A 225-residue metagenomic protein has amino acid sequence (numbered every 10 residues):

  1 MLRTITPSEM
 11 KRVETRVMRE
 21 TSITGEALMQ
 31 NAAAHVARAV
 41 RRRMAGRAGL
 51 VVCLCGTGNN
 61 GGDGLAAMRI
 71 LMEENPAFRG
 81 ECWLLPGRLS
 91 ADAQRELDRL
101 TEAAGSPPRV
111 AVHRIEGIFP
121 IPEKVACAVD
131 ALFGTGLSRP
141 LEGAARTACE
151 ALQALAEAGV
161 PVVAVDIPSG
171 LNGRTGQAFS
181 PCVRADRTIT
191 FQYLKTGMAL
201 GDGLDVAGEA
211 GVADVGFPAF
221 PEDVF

Functional and structural regions predicted by a protein language model:
M1-E73, A77-L85, A185-T188, Y193-F225: Small-residue (G/A/S/T)-rich helix-start motifs and N-terminal tracts that mark the onset
L2-I5, V125-F225: YjeF_N-associated NAD(P)HX repair module
T24, R114-G117, N172, P218: Short, solvent-exposed coil/turn linker segments
A37-G134, P140-V165: Nucleotide and nucleotide-moiety/phosphate-recognizing core
